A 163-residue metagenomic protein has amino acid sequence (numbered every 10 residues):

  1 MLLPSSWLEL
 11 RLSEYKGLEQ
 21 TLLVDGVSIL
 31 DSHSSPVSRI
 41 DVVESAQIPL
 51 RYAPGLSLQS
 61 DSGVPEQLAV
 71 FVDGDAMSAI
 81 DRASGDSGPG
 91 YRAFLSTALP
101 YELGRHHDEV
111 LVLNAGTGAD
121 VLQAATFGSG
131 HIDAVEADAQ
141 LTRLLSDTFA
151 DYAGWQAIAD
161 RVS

Functional and structural regions predicted by a protein language model:
L2-G128, V135-I158: Class I S-adenosylmethionine
A159-S163: Short, conserved active-site loop motifs that form the nucleotide-linked donor/cofactor pocket
